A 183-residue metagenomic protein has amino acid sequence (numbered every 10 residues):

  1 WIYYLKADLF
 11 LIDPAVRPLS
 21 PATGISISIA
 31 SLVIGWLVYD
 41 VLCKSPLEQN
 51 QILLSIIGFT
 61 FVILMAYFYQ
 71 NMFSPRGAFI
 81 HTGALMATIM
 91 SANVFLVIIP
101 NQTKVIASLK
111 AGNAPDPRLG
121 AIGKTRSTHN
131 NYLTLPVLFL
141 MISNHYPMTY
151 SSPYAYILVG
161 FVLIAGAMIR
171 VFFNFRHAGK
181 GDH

Functional and structural regions predicted by a protein language model:
W1-H183: Polytopic transmembrane helical bundles with strong interfacial aromatic enrichment
